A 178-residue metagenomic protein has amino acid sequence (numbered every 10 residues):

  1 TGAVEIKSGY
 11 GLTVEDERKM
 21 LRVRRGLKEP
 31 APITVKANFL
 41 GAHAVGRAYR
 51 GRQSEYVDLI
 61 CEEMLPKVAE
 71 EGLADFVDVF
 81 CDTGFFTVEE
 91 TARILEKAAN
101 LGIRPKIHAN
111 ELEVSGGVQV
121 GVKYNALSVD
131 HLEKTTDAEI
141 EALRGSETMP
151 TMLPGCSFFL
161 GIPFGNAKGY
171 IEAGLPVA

Functional and structural regions predicted by a protein language model:
G2-S115: Metal-coordinating catalytic core of metallo-dependent amide/deamination hydrolases
R104-P105, E113-A178: Active-site-adjacent C-terminal substructures of enzyme catalytic domains
